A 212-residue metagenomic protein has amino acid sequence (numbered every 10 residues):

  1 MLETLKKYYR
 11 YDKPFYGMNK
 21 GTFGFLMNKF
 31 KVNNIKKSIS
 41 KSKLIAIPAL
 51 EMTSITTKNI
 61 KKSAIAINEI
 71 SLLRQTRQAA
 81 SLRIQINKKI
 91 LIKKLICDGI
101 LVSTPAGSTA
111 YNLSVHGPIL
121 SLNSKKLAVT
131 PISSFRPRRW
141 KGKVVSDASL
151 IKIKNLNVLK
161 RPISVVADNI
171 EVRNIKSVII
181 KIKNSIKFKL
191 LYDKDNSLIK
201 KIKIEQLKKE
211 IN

Functional and structural regions predicted by a protein language model:
M1-G17, L26-K29: Glycine-rich phosphate/dinucleotide-binding loop and adjoining beta-alpha-beta core of small-molecule
Y8-K13, K31-I35, H116-K125: A glycine- and small-aliphatic-rich helix-loop capping segment at beta-alpha/alpha-beta transitions that lines
K20-F23, S134: Short, acidic/turn-prone active-site loops that include or flank metal/cofactor- and phosphate-binding residues
T22-G99: Catalytic core of DAGKc-family lipid kinases
A64, L72-L73, K88-L91, W140-N212: ATP/nucleoside-binding phosphotransfer catalytic cores, i.e., glycine-rich phosphate-binding loops
I84, G107, V165: Short aromatic-centered micro-motifs
K94, L101-R138: Gly/Ser/Thr-rich active-site loops/lids in small-molecule metabolic enzymes that frequently grip phosphoryl groups
